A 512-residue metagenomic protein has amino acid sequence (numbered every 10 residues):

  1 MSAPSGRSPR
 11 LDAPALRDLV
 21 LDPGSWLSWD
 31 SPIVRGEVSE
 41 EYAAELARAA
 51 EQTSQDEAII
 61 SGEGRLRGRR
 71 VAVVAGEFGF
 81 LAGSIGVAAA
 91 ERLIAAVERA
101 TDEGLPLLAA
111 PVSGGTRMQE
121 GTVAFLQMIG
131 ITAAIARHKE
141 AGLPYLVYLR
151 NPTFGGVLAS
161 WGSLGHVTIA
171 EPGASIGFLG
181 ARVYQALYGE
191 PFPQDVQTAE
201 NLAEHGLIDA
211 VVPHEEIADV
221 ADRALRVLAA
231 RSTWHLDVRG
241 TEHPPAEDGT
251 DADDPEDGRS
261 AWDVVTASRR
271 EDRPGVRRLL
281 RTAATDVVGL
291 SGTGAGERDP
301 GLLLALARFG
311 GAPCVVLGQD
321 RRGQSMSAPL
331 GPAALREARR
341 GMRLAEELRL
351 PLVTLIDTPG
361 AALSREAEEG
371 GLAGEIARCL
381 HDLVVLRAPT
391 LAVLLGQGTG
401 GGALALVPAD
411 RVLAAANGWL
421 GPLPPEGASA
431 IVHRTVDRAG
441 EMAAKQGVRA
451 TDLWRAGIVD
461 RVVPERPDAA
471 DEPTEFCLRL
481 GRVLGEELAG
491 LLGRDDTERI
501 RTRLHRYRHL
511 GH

Functional and structural regions predicted by a protein language model:
M1-L146, P152, L164-V167, E171 (+4 more regions): Terminal-region recognition feature
F154-W161, G177-F178: Glycine-rich anion-binding loops of enzyme active sites
I176-L179, Y184-L187, G421-P424, A428-A430: Nucleotide-binding motor/catalytic cores of P-loop/tubulin-like NTPases across gene-expression machines
